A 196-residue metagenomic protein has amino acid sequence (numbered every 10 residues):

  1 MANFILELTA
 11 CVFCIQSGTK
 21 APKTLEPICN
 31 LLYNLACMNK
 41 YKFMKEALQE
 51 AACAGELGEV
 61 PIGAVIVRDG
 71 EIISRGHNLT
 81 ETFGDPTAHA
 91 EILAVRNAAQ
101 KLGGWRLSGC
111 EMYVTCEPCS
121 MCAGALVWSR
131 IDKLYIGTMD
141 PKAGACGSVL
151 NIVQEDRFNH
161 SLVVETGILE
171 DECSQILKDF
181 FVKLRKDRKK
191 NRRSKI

Functional and structural regions predicted by a protein language model:
N30-L57, P118-I196: Zinc-dependent deaminase
I62-V67: Short beta-strand scaffold segments in enzyme catalytic cores
I73-T80: Short beta->alpha transition motifs characteristic of CBS
T82-I92: A short, polar/charged loop-to-alpha-helix boundary motif
I92, R96-V127: Helix-adjacent hinge/juxtasegments
